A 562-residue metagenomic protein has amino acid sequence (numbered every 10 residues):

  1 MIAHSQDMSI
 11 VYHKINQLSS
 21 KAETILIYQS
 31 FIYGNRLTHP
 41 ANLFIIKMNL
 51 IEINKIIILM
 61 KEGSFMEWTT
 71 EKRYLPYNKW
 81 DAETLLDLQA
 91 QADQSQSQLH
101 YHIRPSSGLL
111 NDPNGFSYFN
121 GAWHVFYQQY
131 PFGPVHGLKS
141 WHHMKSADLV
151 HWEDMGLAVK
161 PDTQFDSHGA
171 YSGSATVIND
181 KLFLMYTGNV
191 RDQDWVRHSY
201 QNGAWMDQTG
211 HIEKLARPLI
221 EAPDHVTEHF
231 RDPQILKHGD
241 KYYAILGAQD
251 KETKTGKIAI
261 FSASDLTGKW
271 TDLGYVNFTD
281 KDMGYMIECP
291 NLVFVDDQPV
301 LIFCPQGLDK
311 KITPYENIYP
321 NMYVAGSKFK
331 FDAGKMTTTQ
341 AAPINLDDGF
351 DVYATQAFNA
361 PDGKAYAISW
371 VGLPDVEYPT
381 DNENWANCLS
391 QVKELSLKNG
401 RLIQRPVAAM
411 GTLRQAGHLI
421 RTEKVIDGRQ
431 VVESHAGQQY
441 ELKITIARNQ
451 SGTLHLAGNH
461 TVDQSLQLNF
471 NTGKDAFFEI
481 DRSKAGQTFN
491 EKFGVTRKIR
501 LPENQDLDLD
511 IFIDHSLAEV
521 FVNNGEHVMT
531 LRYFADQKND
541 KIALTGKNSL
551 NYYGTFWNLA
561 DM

Functional and structural regions predicted by a protein language model:
I2-I10: Extreme N-terminal basic, low-complexity initiation segments that serve as generic localization/processing leaders
H13, Q17, Q29, P40-L43 (+1 more regions): Short hydrophobic targeting helices and cationic amphipathic motifs that mediate membrane/organellar targeting
S19-K21: N-terminal, intrinsically disordered charge-dense segments
L43-F65: Short, Lys/Arg-enriched N-terminal segments with co-localized hydrophobic residues within the first ~10-30 amino acids
I56, E62-H168, S172-D232, K237-D282 (+4 more regions): Beta-rich carbohydrate-recognition and catalytic domains
L85, Y319-M562: Beta-rich accessory regions
